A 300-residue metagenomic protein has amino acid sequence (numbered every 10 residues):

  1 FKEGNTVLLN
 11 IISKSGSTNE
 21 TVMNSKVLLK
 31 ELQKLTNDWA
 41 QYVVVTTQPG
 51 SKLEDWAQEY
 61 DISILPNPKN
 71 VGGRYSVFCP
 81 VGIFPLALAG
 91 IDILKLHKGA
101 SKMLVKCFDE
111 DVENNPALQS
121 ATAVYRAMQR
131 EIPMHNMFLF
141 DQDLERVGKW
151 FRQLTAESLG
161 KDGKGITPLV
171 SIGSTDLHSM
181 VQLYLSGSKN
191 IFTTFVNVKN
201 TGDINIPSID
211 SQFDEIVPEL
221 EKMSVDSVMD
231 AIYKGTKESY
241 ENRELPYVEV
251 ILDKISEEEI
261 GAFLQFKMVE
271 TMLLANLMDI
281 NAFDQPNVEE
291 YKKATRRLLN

Functional and structural regions predicted by a protein language model:
F1-E110, K293: Glycine-rich phosphate-binding loops that contact phosphosugars or nucleotide phosphates
F1-E3, K26-L28, E59-D61, F151-L159 (+3 more regions): Short, solvent-exposed amphipathic alpha-helical segments in soluble enzyme and RNA/protein-processing domains
F1-N5, L9-S25, G50, F78 (+5 more regions): Conserved, well-structured ligand/cofactor-binding cores
K2-N5, T36-A40, R130-E131, D162-G163 (+2 more regions): Short helix-terminating capping/connector loops at secondary-structure junctions
N10, V44-T46, S63-L65, F138 (+3 more regions): Hydrophobic/aromatic beta-strand patches that form the interior of the parallel beta-sheet core in alpha/beta enzyme
S63-N70, V217-E221, D279-I280: Short beta-alpha connecting loops at secondary-structure transitions that line or flank enzyme active sites
I91-K95, V105-T236: Acidic catalytic cores of enzymes that act on phosphate-bearing nucleotides/polynucleotides
M278-N300: C-terminal amphipathic alpha-helical interaction region
